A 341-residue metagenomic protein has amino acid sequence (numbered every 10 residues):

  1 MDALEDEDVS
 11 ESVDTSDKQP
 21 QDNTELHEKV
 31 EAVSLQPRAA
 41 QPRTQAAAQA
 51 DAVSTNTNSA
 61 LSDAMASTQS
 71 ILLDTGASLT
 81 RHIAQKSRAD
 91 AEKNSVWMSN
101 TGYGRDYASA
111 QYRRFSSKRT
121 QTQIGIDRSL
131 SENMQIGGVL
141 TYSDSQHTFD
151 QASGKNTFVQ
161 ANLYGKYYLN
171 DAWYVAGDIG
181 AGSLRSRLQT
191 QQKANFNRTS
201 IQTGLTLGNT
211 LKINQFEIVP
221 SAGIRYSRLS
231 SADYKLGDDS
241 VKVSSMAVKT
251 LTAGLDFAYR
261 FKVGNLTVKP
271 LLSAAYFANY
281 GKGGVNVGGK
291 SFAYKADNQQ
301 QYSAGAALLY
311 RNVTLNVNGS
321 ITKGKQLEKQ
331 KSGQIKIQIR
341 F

Functional and structural regions predicted by a protein language model:
M1-I124, E132: Outer-membrane translocation/initiation segment of Type V secreted surface proteins
R43, D51, T55, K93-S95 (+1 more regions): Membrane translocator/pore-forming domains, dominated by Gram-negative outer-membrane beta-barrels
